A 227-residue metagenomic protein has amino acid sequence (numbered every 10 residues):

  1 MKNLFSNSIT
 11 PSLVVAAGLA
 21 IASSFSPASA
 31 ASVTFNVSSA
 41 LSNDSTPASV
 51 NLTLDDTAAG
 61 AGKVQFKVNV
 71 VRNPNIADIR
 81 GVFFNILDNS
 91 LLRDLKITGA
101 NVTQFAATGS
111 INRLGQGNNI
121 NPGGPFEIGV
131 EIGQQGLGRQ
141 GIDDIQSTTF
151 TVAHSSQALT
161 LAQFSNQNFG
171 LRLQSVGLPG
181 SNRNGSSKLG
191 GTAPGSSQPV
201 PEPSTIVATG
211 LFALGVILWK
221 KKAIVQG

Functional and structural regions predicted by a protein language model:
K2-L13: Bacterial N-terminal signal peptides that target proteins for export
V14-L19, F212: Hydrophobic helical h-region of N-terminal Sec-dependent signal peptides in bacterial secretory/periplasmic proteins
L19-A28: C-terminal segment of classical bacterial N-terminal signal peptides
P27-P199: Helix-boundary and membrane-interface capping/anchor signal
P201-W219: A short, hydrophobic C-terminal helix/tail in secreted or cell-surface proteins
I217-G227: C-terminal membrane-anchoring or membrane-association module
